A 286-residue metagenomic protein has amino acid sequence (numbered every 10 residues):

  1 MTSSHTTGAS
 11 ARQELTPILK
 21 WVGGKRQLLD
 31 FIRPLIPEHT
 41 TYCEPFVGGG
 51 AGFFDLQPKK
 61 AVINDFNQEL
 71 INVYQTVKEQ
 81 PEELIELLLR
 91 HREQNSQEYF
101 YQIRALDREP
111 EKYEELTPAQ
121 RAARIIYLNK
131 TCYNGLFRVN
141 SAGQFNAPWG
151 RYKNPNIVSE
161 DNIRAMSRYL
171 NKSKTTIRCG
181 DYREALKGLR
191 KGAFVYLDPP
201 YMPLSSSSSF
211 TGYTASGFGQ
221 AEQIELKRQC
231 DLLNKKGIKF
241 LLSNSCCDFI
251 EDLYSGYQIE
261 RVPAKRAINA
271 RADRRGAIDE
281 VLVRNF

Functional and structural regions predicted by a protein language model:
T2-Q27, L35, Q80-Y196, P200-T211 (+3 more regions): SAM-dependent nucleic-acid methyltransferase catalytic core
L15-G49, F54-D55: An N-terminal domain-cap segment
H39-S96: Conserved S-adenosyl-L-methionine
F46-A51, I163, N244-D248: Short, polar loop motifs at secondary-structure junctions
G52-P58, K187-L189, I250-G256: Short loop/helix-cap segments at secondary-structure boundaries that form the rim of catalytic
Y127, L282-N285: Short, well-ordered beta-strand micro-motif
G192-L282: Conserved acidic-Pro-Pro-aromatic motif
